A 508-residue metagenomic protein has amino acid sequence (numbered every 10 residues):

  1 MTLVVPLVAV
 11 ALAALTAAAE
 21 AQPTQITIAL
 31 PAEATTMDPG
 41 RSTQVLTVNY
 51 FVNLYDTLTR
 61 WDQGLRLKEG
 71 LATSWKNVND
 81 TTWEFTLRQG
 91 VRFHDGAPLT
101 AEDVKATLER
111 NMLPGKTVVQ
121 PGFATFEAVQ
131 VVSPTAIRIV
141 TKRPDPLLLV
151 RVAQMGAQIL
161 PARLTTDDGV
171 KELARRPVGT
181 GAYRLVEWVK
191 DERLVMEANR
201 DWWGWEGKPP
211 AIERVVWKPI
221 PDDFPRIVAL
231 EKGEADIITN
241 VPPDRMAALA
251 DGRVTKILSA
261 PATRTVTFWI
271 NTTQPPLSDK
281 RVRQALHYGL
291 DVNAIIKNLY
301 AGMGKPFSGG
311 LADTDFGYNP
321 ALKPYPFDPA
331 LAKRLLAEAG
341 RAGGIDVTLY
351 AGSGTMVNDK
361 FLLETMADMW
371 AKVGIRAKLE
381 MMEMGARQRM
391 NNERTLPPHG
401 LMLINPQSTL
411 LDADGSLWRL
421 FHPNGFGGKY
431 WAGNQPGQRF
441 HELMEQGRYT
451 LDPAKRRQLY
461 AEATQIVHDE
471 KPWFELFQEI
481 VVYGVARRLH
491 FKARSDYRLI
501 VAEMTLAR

Functional and structural regions predicted by a protein language model:
I26, L46, P146, V189-R193 (+7 more regions): Detector for C-terminal structural segments
A29-N79, E109, V178: N-terminal lobe/hinge region of extracytoplasmic solute-binding protein
A32-V48, L71-A72, A97, V119 (+6 more regions): A structural "hinge/loop" feature
R66, A153-P210, R214-V216, D222-F224 (+2 more regions): Gly/Pro-rich hinge or "lid" segments in bacterial periplasmic/extracellular proteins
T73-T117, V132, R138-V140, A229 (+1 more regions): Aromatic- and charge-enriched surface segment that lines or borders ligand/interaction sites
K76, P121-L164, E187-V189: Surface-exposed binding/hinge segments that line and control ligand-binding clefts or catalytic entry sites
Y183, K305-E338, S353-L362: Structural transition elements
D201-A248, R376: Ligand-site clamp/hinge motif
